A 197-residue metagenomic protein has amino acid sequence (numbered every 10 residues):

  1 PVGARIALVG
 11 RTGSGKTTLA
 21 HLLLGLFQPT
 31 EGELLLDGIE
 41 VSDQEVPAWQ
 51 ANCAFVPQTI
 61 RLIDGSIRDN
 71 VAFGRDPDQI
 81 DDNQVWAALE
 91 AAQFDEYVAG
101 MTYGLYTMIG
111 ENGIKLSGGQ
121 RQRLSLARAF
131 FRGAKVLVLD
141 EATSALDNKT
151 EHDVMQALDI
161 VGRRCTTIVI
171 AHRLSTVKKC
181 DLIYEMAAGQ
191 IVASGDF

Functional and structural regions predicted by a protein language model:
P1-F197: ABC-type nucleotide-binding domain
